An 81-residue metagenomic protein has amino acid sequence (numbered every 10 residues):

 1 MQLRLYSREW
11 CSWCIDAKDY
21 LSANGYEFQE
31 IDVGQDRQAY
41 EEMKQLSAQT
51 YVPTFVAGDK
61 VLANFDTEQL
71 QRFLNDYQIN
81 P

Functional and structural regions predicted by a protein language model:
M1-N24: Local sequence-structure signature of Cys/Sec-based thiol-disulfide redox active-site neighborhoods
Q2-R4, F28-Q29, D59-V61: Short active-site oxyanion
R8, A48, T67: ATP/adenylate-binding site constellation spanning eukaryotic-like Ser/Thr protein kinases, ABC-transporter
S12, Q38, Q69: Short alpha-helical
F28-A39: Thiol-based oxidoreductase modules, predominantly thioredoxin-like and allied folds used for disulfide exchange
L46-F55: Structural micro-motif
A57-P81: Non-catalytic, surface beta->alpha helical segment in thiol-disulfide oxidoreductase systems
